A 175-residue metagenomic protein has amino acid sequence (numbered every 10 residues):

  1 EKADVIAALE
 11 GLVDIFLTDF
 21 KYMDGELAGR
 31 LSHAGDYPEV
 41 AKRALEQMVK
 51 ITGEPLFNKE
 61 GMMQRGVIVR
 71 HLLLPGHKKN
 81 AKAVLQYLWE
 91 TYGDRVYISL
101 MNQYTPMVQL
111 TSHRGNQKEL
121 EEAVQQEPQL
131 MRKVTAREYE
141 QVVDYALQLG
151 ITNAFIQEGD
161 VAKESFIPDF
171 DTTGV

Functional and structural regions predicted by a protein language model:
E1-I15, Y22-D24, P75-N80: Canonical radical SAM enzyme core domain
E1-K2, A28-I51, H77-K82, P128-R137: Conserved non-cysteine loop/helix-boundary elements of the Radical SAM core domain that shape
L9-E10, S32-A34, P168-T173: Short low-complexity, flexible loop/linker segments enriched in glycine and/or proline with clustered acidic
E10-G11, E39-K42, M62-G66: Short gly/pro-enriched beta-turn/loop segments at secondary-structure junctions
T18-F20, R70: Active-site flanking residues adjacent to catalytic metal/cofactor-binding acidic residues
G25-L31, V108-T111: A short acidic, helix-capping loop that chelates divalent metal ions and anchors anionic groups
G53-V175: Auxiliary Fe-S-binding modules of radical SAM enzymes
